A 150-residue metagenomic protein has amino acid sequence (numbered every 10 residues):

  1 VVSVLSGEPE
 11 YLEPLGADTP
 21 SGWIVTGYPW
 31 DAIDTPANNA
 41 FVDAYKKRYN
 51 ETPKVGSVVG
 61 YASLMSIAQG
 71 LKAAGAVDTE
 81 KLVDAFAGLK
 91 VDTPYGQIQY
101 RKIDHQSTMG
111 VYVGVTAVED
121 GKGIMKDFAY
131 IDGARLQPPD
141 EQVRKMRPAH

Functional and structural regions predicted by a protein language model:
V1-H150: Extracytosolic ligand-binding ectodomains
